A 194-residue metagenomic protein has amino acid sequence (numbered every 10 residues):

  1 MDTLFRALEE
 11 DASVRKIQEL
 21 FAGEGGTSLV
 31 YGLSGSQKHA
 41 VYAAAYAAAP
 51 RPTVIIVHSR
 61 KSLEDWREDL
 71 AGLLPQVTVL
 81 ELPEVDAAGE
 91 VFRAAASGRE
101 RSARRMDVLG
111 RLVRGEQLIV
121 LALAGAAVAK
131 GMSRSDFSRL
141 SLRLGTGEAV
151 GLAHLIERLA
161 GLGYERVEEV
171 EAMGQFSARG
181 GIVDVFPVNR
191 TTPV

Functional and structural regions predicted by a protein language model:
M1-V194: ASCE RecA-like P-loop NTPase motor cores that couple ATP hydrolysis to mechanical translocation on nucleic acids
